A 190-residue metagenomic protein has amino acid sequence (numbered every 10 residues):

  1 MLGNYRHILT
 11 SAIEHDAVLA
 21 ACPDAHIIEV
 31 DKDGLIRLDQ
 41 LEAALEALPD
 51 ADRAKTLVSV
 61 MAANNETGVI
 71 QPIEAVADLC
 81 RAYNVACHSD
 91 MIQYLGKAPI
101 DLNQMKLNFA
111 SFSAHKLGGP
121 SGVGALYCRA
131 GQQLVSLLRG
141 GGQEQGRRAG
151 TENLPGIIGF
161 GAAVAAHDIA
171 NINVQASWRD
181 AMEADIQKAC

Functional and structural regions predicted by a protein language model:
M1-C190: Pyridoxal 5′-phosphate
